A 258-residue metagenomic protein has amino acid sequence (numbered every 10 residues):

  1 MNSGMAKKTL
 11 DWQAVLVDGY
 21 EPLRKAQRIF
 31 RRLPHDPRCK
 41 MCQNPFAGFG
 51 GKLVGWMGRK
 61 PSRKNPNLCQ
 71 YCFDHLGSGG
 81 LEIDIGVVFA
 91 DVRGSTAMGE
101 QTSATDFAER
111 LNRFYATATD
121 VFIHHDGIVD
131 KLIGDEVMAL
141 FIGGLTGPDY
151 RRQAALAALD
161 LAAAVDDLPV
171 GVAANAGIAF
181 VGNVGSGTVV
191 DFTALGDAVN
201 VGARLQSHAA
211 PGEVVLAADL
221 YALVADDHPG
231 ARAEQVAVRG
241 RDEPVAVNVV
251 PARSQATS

Functional and structural regions predicted by a protein language model:
M1-P22, R93, T102-S103, R113-T117 (+1 more regions): Long, charged N-terminal interaction/targeting segments
N2-D84: Regulatory cytosolic signal-relay segments
H75, L161-A164, G187, H208-G212 (+1 more regions): Conserved, well-folded catalytic cores of nucleic-acid-processing and energy-transducing macromolecular machines
L76-L156: Catalytic NTP-binding/metal-coordinating core of nucleotidyl cyclase/transferase enzymes
V121-Q153, A164-D197, V245-V247: Catalytic core of nucleotidyl cyclases, primarily class III adenylyl/guanylyl cyclases
A164, G171, N175, D197-A218: Catalytic/regulatory signature loops of cyclic-dinucleotide turnover enzymes and related class III nucleotidyl cyclases
H208-S258: Cytosolic regulatory/linker segments at or just downstream of nucleotide-handling modules in signal-transduction
